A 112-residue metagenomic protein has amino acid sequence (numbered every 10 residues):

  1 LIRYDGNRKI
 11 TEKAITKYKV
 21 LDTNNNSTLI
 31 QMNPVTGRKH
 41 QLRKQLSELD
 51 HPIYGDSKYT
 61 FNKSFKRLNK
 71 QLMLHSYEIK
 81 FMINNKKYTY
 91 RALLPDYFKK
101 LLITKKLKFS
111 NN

Functional and structural regions predicted by a protein language model:
L1-N112: RNA pseudouridine synthases
